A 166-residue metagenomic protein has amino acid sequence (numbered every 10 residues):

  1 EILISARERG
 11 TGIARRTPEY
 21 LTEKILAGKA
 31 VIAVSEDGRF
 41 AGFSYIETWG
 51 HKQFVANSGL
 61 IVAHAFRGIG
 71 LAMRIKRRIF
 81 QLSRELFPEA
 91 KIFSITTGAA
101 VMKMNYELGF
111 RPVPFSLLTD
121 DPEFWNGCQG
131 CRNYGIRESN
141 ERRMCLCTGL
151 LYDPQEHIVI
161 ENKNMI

Functional and structural regions predicted by a protein language model:
I4-F66: A conserved beta-strand-loop-helix scaffold within acyl/acetyltransferase catalytic domains
L21-T22, F80, M102: Short amphipathic alpha-helical segments and helix-helix/interface helices
N57-V62, K76, S94-T96, N105: Long, contiguous hydrophobic alpha-helical segments, chiefly transmembrane helices and signal peptides
V62, G68-E85, I92: Conserved acetyl-CoA-binding loop-helix of GNAT-fold acetyltransferases
R84-I166: Terminal substrate-recognition subdomain of acyl/acetyltransferases
